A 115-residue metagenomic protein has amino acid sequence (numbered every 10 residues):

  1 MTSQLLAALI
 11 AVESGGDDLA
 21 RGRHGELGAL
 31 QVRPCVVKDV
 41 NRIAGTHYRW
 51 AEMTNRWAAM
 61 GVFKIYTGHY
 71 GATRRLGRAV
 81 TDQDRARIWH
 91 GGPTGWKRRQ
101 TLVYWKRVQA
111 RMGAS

Functional and structural regions predicted by a protein language model:
M1-Q4, A110-S115: N-terminal secretory targeting signals
M1-T2, R23, A79-D82: Extracellular/periplasmic catalytic domains that process cell-envelope and extracellular macromolecules
T2-D17, V32, F63, R85-P93: Short, functionally critical alpha-helical segments immediately adjacent to catalytic or ligand/cofactor-binding
D18-L19, K97-R99: Extracytoplasmic/secreted cell-surface and envelope-processing proteins
L19-G25: Preference for well-ordered, secondary-structure-rich cores of eukaryotic proteins
A20, L30, P34-V36: The feature represents the first ordered module of a protein
G25-G28, Y104-V108: Glycine-rich, phosphate-binding/catalytic loops in enzymes
P34-K97, W105-G113: Alpha-helical segment that forms one wall of the substrate-binding/catalytic cleft in peptidoglycan-active domains
